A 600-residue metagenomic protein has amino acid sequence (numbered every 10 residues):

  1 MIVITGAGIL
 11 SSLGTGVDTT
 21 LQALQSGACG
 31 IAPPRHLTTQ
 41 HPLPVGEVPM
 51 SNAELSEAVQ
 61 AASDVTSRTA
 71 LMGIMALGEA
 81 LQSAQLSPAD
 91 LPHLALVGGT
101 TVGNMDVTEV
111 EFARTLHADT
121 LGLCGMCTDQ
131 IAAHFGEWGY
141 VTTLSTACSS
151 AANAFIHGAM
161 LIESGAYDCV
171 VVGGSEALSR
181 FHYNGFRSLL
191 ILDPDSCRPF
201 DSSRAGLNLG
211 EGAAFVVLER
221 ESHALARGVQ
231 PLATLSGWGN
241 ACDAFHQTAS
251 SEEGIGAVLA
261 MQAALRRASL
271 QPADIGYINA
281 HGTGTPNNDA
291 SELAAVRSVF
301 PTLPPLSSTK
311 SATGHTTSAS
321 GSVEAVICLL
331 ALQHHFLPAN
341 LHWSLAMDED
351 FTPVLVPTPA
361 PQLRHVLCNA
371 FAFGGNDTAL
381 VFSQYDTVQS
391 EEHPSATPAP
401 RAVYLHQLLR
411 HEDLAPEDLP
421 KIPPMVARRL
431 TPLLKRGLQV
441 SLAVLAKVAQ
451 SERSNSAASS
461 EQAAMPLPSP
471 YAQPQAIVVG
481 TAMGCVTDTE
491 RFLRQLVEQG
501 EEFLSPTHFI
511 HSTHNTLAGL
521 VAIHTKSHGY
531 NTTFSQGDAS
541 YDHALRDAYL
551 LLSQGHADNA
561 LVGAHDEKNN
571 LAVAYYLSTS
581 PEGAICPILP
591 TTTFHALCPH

Functional and structural regions predicted by a protein language model:
M1-G139, M160-E163, S179, N184-N208 (+6 more regions): Conserved "HGTGT" condensation-loop signature of ketosynthase/thiolase-family condensing enzymes that catalyze
Y140-S145, N531-F534: Short loop-beta-helix segment that forms the pyridoxal 5′-phosphate
A154: Active-site histidine-anchored catalytic micro-motif
H157, D547: Internal active-site segments that recognize and position negatively charged phosphoryl groups and nucleotide moieties
A166-C169, H556-D558: Alpha-to-beta junction loops
C169-G173, L561-V562: Short, well-structured beta-strand segments enriched in hydrophobic/aromatic residues within extracellular or lumenal
E221-R227: Long, well-ordered alpha-helical segments
